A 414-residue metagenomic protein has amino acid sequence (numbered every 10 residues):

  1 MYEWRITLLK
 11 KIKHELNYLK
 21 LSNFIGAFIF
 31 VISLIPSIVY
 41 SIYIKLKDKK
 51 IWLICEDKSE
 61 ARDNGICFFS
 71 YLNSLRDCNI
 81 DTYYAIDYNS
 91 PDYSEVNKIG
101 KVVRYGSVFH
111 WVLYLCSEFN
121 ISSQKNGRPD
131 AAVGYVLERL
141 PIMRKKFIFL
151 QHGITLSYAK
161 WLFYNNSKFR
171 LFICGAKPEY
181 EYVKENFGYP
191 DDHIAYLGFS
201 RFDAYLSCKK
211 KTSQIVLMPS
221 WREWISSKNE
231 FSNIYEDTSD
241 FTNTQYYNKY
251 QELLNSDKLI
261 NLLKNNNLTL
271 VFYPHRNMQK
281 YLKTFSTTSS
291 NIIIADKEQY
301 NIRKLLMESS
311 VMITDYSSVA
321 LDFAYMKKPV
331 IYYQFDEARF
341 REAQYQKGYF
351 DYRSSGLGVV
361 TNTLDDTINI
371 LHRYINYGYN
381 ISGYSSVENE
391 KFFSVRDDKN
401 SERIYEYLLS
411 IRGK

Functional and structural regions predicted by a protein language model:
M1-E56, S232: Membrane-proximal basic amphipathic "stem/tether" segments
W4-K13, S37, L268, G358 (+1 more regions): C-terminal amphipathic helix plus adjacent low-complexity, charged tail appended to glycosyltransferase catalytic
I51-Y205: Active-site and donor-binding regions of nucleotide-sugar-utilizing enzymes
D63-F69, S200-T284, T361: Conserved catalytic-core segment of nucleotide-activated headgroup transferases in glycan assembly
N79-Y83, S167-F172, T269-L270, E308-V311 (+1 more regions): Short active-site oxyanion
R104-V112, R276-L321: Donor nucleotide-activated moiety binding/catalytic core segment of transferases that use nucleotide-activated donors
V133-G153, N233-Y247, K328-R339: A short, gly/pro- and small-residue-rich
F285-T287, Y316-F392: Catalytic binding pocket for nucleotide-activated donors in carbohydrate/polymer assembly enzymes
